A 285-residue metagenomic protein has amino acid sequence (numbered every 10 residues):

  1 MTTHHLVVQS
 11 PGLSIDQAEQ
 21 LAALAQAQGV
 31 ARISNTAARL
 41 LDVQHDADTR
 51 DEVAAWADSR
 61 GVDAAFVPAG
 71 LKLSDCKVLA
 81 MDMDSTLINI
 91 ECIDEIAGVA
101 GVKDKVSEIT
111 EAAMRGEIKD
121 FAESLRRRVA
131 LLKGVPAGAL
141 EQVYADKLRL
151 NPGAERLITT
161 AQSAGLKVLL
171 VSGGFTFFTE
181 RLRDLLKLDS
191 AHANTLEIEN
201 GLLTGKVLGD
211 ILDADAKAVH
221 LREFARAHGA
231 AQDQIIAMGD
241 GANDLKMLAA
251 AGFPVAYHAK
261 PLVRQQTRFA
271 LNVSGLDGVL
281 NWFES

Functional and structural regions predicted by a protein language model:
M1-M81: Non-catalytic pre-domain segments flanking phosphatase-related domains
P11, D46, S85, F175 (+1 more regions): Short beta->alpha junction loops/turns
S14-A18, P136, D213: A diffuse structural propensity rather than consistent per-protein peaks
Q20, D48, E52, K105-E108 (+6 more regions): Exposed alpha-helical structural elements
Q26-V43, D63-S74, T86-L196, D215 (+1 more regions): Alpha-helical substrate-recognition element adjacent to the catalytic core
D51, A139-S285: C-terminal cap/substrate-recognition subdomain and adjoining C-terminal extension of metal-dependent phosphatase-like
K77-C92, D240-N243, L248: Asp-based phosphoryl-transfer active-site loop
K77-L79, E111, I235: Residue-level marker of motif borders
